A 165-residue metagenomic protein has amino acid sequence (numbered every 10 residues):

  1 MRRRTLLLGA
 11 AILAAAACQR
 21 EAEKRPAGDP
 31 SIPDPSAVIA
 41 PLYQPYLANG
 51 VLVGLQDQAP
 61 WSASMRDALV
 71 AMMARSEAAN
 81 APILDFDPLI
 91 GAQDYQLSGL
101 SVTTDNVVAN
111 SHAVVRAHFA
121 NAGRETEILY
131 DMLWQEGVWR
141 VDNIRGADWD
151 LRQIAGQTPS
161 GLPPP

Functional and structural regions predicted by a protein language model:
R2-L7: N-terminal export leaders
Q19-E21: Bacterial signal peptide processing site
A27-A81: Core segments of small alpha/beta cavity-forming domains
A68-R124: Surface-exposed, charged secondary-structure patches
N106-R116, N121-E127, N143-P165: Low-complexity, intrinsically disordered terminal/linker segments enriched in charged and Gly/Pro repeats
I128-L133: Hydrophobic/aromatic beta-strand elements that line small-molecule binding cavities or substrate pockets in beta-rich
